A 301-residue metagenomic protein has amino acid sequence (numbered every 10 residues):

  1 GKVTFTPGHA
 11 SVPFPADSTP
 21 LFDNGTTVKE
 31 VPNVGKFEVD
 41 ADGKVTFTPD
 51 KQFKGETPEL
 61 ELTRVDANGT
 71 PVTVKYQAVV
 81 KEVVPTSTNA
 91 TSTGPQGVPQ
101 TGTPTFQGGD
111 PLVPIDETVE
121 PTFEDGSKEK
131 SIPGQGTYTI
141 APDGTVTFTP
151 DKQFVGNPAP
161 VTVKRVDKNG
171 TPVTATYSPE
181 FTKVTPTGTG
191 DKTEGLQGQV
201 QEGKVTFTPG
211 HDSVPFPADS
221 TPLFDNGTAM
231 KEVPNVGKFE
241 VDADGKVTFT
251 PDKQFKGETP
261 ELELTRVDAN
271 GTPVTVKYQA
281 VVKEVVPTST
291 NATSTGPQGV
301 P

Functional and structural regions predicted by a protein language model:
G1-A16, E59, A67-E117, D167-P215 (+2 more regions): Extracellular interdomain linkers/hinges and stalk-like, low-complexity segments in secreted or single-pass
G1-D42, T48, V74, V98-D143 (+4 more regions): Surface-exposed or secretory-pathway low-complexity segments enriched in glycine-proline and Ser/Thr/acidic residues
E38-D40, F53-G55, G69, T139-A141 (+6 more regions): Surface-exposed coil/turn segments at beta-strand junctions on protein surfaces, enriched
K44-G55, T145-G156, V247-G257: Extracellular/luminal low-complexity segments enriched in Ser/Thr/Pro
D50, T63-A67, D151, K164-K168 (+2 more regions): Beta-strand-rich extracellular modules
E56-L60, N157-V161, E258-L262: Exposed beta-strand face motif in extracellular beta-rich ectodomains
